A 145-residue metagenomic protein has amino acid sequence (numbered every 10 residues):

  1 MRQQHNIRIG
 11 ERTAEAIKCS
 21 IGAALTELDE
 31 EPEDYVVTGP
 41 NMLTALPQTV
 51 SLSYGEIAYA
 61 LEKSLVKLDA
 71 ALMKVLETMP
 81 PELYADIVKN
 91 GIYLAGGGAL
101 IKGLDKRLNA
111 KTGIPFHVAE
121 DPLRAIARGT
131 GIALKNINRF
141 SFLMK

Functional and structural regions predicted by a protein language model:
M1-E62: Phosphate-binding glycine-rich/basic clefts of nucleotide- and phosphate-handling proteins, predominantly
Q3-R8, I17-A24, V75-M79, K111-I114 (+1 more regions): Conserved, well-folded catalytic cores of nucleic-acid-processing and energy-transducing macromolecular machines
Q4, R8-R12, E56, A60-K63 (+4 more regions): Charged, alpha-helix-enriched surfaces in structured cytosolic catalytic cores of large nucleotide-utilizing machines
G22, A85-L108: Glycine-rich phosphate-binding loops at beta-strand->alpha-helix junctions
A60-V88, A133-I137: Phosphate/ATP-binding catalytic cores across multiple sugar-kinase/actin-like superfamilies, primarily ASKHA
L72, L94, T130: Residue-level signature of catalytic and energy-coupling elements of molecular machines, predominantly ATP/GTP-dependent
K106-I132, F140-K145: Conserved phosphate-binding/catalytic loops in two-lobed NTP-binding clefts
